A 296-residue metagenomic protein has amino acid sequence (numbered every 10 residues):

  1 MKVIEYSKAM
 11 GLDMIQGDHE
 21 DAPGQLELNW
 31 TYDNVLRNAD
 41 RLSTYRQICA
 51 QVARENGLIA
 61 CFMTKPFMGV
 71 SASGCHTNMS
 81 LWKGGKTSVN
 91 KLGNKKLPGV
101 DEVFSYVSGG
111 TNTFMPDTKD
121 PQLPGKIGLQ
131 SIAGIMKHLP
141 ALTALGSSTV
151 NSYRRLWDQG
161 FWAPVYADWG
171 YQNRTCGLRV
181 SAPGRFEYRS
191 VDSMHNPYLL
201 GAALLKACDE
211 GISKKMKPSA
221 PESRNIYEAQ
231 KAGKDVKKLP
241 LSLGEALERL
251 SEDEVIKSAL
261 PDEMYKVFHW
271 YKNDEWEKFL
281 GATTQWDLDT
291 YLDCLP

Functional and structural regions predicted by a protein language model:
M1-P296: Glycine-rich, acidic/polar active-site loops that bind/position phosphate-bearing ligands
